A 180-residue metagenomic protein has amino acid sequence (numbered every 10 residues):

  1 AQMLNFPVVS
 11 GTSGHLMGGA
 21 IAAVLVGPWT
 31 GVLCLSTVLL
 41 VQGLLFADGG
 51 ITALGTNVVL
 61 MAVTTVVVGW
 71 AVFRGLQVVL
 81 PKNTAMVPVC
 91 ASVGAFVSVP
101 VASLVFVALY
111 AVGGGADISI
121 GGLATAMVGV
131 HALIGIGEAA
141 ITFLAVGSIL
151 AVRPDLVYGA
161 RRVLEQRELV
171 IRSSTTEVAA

Functional and structural regions predicted by a protein language model:
A1, T65, G69, S98-F106 (+4 more regions): Alpha-helical transmembrane segments of multipass membrane proteins
A1-V66: Alpha-helical membrane segments and adjacent membrane-interface helices in multi-pass membrane proteins
N5, F46, Q77, P81 (+1 more regions): Short helix-capping/hinge motifs at transmembrane helix termini and TM-loop junctions
I21, S36-L40, V63, S92 (+4 more regions): Residue-level signature of the transmembrane alpha-helical core of multi-pass small-molecule transporters
P28, G50-V59, T84, P88 (+8 more regions): Hydrophobic, aromatic-rich alpha-helical transmembrane segments and their membrane-interface anchor motifs
M61-F106: Short helix-perturbing small/polar motifs within transmembrane alpha-helices
V107-A116: Membrane-helix interface motif
S119-A180: Alpha-helical transmembrane segments and their cytosolic interface
